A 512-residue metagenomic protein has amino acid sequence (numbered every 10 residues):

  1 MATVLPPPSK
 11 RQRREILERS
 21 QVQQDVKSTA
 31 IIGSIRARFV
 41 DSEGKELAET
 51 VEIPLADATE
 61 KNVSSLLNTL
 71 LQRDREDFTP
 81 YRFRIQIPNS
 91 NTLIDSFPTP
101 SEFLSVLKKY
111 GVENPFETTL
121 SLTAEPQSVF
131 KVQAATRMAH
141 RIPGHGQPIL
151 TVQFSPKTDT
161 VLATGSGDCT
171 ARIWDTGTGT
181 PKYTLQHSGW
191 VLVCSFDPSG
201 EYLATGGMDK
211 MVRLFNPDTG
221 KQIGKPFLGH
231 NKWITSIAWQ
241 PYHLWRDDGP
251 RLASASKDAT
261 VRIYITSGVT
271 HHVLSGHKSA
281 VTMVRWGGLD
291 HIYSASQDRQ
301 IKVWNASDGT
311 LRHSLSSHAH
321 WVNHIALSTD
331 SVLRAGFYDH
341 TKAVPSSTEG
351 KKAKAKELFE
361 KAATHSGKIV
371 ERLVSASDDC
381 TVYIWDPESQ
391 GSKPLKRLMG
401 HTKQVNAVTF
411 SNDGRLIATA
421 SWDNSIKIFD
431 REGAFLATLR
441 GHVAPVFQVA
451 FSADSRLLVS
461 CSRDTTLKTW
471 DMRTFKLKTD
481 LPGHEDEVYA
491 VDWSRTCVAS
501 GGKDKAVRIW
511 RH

Functional and structural regions predicted by a protein language model:
A2-E46, D57, K61-L150, D159-T160 (+1 more regions): Intrinsically disordered, low-complexity acidic/Ser/Thr/Pro-rich linker and tail segments in large eukaryotic scaffolds
M138, P148, K157-T158, P181 (+19 more regions): WD40/WD-repeat beta-propeller blade-loop signature
I142-I149, L185-V191, F227-I234, L274-V281 (+6 more regions): WD40/WD-repeat beta-propeller blade N-cap
V152, A171-D175, C194, G206 (+11 more regions): WD40-repeat beta-propellers
Q153-D159, C194-E201, T219, A238-G249 (+13 more regions): Loop/turn segments within WD40 beta-propeller blades
T164-D168, T205-D209, S254-D258, S294-D298 (+8 more regions): Conserved strand-to-loop turn within each blade of WD40 beta-propeller repeats
T170, M211, N231, T260-R262 (+12 more regions): A conserved positional marker within WD40/Gbeta-like beta-propeller blades
F429-E432, H442, A453, V459-H512: C-terminal interaction modules of eukaryotic adaptor/scaffold proteins
